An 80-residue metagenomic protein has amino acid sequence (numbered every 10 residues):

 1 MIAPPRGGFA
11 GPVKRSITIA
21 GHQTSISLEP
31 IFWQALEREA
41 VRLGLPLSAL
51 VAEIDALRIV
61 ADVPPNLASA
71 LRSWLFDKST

Functional and structural regions predicted by a protein language model:
M1-T18: A detector of short terminal or domain-flanking linear segments
P5, V60, S79-T80: N-terminal leader/presequence segments that precede the conserved core
K14, T18-A70: Amphipathic, hydrophobic secondary-structure cores in small proteins
R72-T80: Short, solvent-exposed charged binding patches
